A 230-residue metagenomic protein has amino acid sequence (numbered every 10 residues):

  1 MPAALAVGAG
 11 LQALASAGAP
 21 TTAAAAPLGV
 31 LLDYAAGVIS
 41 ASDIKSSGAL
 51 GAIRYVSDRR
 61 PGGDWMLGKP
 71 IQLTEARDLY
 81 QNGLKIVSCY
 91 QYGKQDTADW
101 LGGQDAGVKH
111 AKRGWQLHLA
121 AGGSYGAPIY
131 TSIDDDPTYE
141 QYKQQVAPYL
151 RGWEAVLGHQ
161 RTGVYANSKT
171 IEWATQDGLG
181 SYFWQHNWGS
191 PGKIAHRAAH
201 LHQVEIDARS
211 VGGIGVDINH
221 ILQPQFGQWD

Functional and structural regions predicted by a protein language model:
M1-P20: N-terminal export signals
A26-S46, I171-D230: Functionally critical loop-and-helix segments that line ligand-binding/catalytic clefts of soluble enzyme domains
P27-V30, Y34-I39, R54-Q141, Q145-A147: Substrate-binding cleft of extracellular glycoside hydrolase catalytic domains
K45, R77-G83, E154, G158: Anion (oxyanion) recognition and catalysis
A49, S124-P128, H159: A general structural motif
Y142-Q160: Long, well-ordered alpha-helical scaffolding segments within enzyme catalytic domains, especially pronounced
G158-W173: Aromatic-lined carbohydrate-recognition surfaces of secreted/lumenal glycan-active proteins
